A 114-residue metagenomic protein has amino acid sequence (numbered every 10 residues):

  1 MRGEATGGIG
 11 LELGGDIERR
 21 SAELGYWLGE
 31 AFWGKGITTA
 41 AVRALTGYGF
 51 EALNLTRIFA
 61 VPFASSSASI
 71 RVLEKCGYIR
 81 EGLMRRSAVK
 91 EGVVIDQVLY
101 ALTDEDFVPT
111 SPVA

Functional and structural regions predicted by a protein language model:
M1-A114: Acyl-donor (CoA/ACP) binding surface of acyl/acetyltransferases
